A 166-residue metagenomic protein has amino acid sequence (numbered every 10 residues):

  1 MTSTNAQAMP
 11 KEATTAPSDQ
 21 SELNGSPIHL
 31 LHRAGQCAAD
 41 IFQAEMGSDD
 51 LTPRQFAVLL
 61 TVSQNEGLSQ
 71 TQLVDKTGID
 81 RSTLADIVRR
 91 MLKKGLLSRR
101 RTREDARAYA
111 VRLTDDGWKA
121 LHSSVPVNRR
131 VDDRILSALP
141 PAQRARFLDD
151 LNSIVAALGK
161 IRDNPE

Functional and structural regions predicted by a protein language model:
M1-D49: N-terminal leader segment of winged-helix/HTH proteins
T4-A6, P10, A39, G67 (+1 more regions): Charged, amphipathic alpha-helical coiled-coil/dimerization segments
L31, V62-E66: Short helix-to-turn junction characteristic of helix-turn-helix DNA-binding domains, especially the helix
V58-L59: Short alpha-helical "packing" element that flanks the helix-turn-helix/winged-helix DNA-binding module
V74: The alpha-helix within a helix-turn-helix
